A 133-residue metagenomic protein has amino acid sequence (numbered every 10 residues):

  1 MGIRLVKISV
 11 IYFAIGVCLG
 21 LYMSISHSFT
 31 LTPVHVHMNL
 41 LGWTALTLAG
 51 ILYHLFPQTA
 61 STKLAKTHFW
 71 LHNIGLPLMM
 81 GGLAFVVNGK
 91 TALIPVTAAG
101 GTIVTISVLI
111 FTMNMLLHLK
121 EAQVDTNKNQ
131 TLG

Functional and structural regions predicted by a protein language model:
M1-G133: Hydrophobic alpha-helical transmembrane segments of multi-pass integral membrane proteins
